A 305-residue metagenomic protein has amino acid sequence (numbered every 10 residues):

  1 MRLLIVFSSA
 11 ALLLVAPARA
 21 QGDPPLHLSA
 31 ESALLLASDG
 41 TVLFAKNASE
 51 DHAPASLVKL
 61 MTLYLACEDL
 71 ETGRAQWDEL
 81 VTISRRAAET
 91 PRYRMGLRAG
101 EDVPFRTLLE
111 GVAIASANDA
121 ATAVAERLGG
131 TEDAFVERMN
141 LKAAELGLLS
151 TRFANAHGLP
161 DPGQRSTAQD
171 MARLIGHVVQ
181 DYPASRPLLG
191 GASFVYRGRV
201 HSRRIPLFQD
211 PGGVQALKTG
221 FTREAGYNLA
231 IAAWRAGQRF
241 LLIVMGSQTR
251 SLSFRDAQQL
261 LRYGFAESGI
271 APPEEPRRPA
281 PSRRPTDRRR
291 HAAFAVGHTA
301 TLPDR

Functional and structural regions predicted by a protein language model:
L4-V15: Bacterial N-terminal signal peptides
F7, L43, A55, P279-S282: Catalytic-site microenvironment of enzymes that process N-acetyl-hexosamine-containing cell-wall polysaccharides
L12, P25-H27, G73-A75, E89 (+5 more regions): A generic structural signal for short, solvent-exposed coil/turn residues that cap or connect secondary-structure
A18-Q169, G176-V179: Active-site-adjacent loops and short helices of periplasmic peptidoglycan-processing enzymes
L148-R152, P160-R305: Domain-terminus/edge residues, biased toward the C-terminal soluble/receptor-binding domains of extracytoplasmic
